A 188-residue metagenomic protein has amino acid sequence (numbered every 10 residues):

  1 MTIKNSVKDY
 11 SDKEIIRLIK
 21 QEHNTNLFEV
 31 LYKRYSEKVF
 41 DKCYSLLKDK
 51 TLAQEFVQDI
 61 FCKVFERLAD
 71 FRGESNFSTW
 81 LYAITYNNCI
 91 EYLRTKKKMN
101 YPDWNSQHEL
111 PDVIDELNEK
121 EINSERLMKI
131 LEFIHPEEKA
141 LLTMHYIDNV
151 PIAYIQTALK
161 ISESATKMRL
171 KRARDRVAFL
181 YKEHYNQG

Functional and structural regions predicted by a protein language model:
M1-K33, E37-K38, G188: N-terminal module of bacterial RNA polymerase sigma factors
M1-K8, T157-K160, R174-G188: C-terminal edge and immediately downstream basic/flexible tail or linker adjoining helix-turn-helix-like DNA-binding
D9-D12, E91, K98-S124, K129 (+1 more regions): Internal acidic/polar
Q21, F61-N76, T95-K96: Sigma70-family region 2
Y32-K50, R67, L131, R176 (+1 more regions): Amphipathic, Lys/Arg- and hydrophobic-enriched alpha-helical face
V39, C43, L68, L81 (+1 more regions): Hydrophobic-face residues of short alpha-helical interaction/recognition segments
E55-C62, S75-N87: Structural recognition of an alpha-helix C-terminal capping motif at a helix-to-coil junction
K129-A140, D148-A165, R176-F179: Helix-turn-helix DNA-binding module
